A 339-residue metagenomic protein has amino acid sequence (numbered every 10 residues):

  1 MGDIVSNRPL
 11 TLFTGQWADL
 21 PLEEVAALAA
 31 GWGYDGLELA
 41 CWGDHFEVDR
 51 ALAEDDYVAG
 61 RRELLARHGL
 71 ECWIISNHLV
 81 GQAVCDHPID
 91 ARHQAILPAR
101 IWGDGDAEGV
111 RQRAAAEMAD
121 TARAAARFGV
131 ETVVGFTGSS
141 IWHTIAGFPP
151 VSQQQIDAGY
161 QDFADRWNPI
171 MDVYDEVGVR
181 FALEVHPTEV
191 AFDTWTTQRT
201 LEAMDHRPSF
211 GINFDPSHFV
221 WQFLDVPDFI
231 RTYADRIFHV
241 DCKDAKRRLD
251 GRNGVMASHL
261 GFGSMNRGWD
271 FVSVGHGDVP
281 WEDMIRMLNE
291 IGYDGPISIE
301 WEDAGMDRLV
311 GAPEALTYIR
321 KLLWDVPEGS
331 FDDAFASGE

Functional and structural regions predicted by a protein language model:
D3, D19, L28, R67 (+2 more regions): Active-site acidic/histidine proton-transfer and metal-coordination neighborhood in alpha/beta enzyme cores
R8-L10, G36, I75, Q154-D278 (+1 more regions): Acidic/histidine-rich catalytic cores of soluble enzymes
F13-W17, A40-D44, N77-V80, G138-S140 (+4 more regions): Active-site beta-loop-alpha junctions enriched in small/polar residues
A18-A29, R113-R123, Q222-I230, W281-M284: Short, acidic/polar
E23-G43, F128-G129: Catalytic domains of carbohydrate-active enzymes, especially glycoside hydrolases
A29, L37, L65, I75 (+9 more regions): Conserved, mostly hydrophobic/aromatic
A40-R62, T137-T144: Glycine-rich, proline-tolerant flexible connector loops at the mouths of alpha/beta enzymes
R308-F331, F335: C-terminal helical cap(s) of enzyme catalytic domains, especially alpha/beta-barrels
